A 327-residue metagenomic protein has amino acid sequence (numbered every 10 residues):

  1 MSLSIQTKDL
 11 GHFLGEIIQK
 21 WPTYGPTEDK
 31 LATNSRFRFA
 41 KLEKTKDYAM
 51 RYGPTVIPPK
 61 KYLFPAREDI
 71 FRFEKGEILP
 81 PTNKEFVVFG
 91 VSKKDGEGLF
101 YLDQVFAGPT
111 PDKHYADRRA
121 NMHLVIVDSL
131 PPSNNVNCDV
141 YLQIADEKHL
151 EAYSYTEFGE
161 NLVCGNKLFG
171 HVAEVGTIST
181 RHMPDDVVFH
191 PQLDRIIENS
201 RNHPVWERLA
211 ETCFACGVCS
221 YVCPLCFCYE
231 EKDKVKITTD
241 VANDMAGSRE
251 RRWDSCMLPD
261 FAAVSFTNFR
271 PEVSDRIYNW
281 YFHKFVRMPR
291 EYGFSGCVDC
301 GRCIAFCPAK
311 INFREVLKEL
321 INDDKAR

Functional and structural regions predicted by a protein language model:
M1-I197, W206: Iron-sulfur-associated redox domains of electron-transfer enzymes in respiratory and anaerobic energy metabolism
P80, T212-A215: Structural alpha-helical scaffold elements that stabilize or flank donor/cofactor-binding regions in carbohydrate
L99-Y101, C226, V235: A short acidic (Asp/Glu
D128-D139, C226-D233, C256: Functionally engaged cysteine thiol sites
H190-E211, Y229-R327: Ferredoxin-type iron-sulfur electron-transfer modules in oxidoreductases and energy-metabolism complexes
C216-P224: Oxyanion-binding "anion nests"
